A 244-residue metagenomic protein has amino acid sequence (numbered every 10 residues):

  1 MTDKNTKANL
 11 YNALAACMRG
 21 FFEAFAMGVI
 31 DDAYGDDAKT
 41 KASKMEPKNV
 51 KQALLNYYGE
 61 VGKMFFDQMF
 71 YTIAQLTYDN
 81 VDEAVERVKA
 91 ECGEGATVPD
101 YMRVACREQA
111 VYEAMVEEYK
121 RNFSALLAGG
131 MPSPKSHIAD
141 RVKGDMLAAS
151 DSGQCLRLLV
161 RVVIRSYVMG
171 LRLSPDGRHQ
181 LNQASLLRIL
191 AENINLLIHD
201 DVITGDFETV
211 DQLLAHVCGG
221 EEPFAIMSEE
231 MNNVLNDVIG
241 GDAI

Functional and structural regions predicted by a protein language model:
M1-L10, L14, M27-F65, M69-G153 (+2 more regions): Extended non-catalytic scaffold regions that mediate assembly and binding in large macromolecular machines
C17-F22, L159-V163: Short amphipathic alpha-helical heptad-repeat segments
